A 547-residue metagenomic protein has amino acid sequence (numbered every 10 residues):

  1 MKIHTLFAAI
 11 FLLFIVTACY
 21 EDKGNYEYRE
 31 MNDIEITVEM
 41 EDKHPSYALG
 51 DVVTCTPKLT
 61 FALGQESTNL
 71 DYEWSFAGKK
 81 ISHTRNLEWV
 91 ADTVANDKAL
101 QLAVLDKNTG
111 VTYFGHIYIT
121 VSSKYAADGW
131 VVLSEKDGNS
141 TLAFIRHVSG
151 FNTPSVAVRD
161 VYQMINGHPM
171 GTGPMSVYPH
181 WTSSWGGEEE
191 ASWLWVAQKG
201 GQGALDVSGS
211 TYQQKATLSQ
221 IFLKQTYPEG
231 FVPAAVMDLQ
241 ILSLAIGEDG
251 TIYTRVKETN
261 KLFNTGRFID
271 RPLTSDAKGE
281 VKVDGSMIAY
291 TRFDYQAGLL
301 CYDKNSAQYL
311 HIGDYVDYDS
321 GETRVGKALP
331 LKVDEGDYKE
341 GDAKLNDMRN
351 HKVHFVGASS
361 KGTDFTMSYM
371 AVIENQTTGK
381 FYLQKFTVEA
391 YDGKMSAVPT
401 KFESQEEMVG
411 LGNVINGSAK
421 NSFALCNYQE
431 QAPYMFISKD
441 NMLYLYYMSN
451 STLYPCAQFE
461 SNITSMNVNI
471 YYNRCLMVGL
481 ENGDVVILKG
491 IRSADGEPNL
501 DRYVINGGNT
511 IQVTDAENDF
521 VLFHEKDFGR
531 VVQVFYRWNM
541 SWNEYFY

Functional and structural regions predicted by a protein language model:
M1-I10: Positively charged n-region of N-terminal signal peptides that target proteins for export
I15-A18: C-terminal motif of bacterial Sec signal peptides marking the signal peptidase cleavage site
Y20-M164, N473, E481-Y547: Acidic/polar, low-complexity intrinsically disordered N-terminal segments immediately downstream of a Sec signal
T60-A62, E135-D137, H147, A197-G201 (+11 more regions): Short loop/turn segments immediately following the C-termini of beta-strands
S134-W181, W185-Q220: Beta-propeller domains
V148-S149, E258, T387-E389, M448-S451 (+1 more regions): Short loop/turn segments that connect beta-strands within beta-propeller blades
G187-G417, F423, K489, N499 (+2 more regions): Preference for solvent-exposed, low-hydrophobicity sequence contexts
I415-V486: Loop/turn-rich, solvent-exposed surfaces of beta-rich toroidal or solenoidal domains
